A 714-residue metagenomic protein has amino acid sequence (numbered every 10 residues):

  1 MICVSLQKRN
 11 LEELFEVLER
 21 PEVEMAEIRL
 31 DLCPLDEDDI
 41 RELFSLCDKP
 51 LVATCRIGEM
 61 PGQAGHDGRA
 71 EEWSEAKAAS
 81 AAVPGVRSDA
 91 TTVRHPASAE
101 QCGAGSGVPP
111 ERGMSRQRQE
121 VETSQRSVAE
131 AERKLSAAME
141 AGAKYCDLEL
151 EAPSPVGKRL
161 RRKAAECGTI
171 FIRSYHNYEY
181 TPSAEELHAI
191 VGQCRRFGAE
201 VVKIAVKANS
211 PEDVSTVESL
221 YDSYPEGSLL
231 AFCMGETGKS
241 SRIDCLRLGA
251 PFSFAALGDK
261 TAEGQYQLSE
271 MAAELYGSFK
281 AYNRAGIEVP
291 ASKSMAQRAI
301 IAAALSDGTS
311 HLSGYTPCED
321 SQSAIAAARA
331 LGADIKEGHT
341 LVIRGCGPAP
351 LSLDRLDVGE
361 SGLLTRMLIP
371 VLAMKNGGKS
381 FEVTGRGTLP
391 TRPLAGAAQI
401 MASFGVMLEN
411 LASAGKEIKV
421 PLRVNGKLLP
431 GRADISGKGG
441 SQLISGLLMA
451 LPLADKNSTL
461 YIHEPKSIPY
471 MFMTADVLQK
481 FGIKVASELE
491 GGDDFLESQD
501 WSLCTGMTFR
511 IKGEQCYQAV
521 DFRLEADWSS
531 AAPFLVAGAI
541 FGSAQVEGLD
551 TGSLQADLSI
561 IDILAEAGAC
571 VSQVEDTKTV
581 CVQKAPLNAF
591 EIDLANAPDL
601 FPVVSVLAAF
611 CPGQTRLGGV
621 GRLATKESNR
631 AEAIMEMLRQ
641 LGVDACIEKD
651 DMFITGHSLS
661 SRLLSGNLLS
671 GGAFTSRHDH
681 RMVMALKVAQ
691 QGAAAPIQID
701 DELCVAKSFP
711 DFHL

Functional and structural regions predicted by a protein language model:
M1-D67: Conserved N-terminal beta1-alpha1 strand-loop-helix module at the mouth
M1-L11, G58-G68, E72, E120-S127 (+1 more regions): Active-site mouth loops of central-metabolism enzymes
S5, M25-C33, T54, A143-P153 (+2 more regions): Catalytic beta/alpha-barrel core
Q7-E19, V128-L135, S183-V191: Short, acidic/polar
I40-R56, E166-I172, Y221-G227: Alpha-helix-loop-beta-strand connector modules within alpha/beta enzyme cores
M60-G68, S124-A141, Y145-A152: Glycine/small-residue-rich loop that forms an oxyanion/phosphate-binding "nest" at active or ligand-binding sites
S154-L160, C167-Y276: Catalytic alpha/beta core domains of metabolic enzymes, predominantly
A273-L714: Short, structured segments at the rim of ligand-binding sites
